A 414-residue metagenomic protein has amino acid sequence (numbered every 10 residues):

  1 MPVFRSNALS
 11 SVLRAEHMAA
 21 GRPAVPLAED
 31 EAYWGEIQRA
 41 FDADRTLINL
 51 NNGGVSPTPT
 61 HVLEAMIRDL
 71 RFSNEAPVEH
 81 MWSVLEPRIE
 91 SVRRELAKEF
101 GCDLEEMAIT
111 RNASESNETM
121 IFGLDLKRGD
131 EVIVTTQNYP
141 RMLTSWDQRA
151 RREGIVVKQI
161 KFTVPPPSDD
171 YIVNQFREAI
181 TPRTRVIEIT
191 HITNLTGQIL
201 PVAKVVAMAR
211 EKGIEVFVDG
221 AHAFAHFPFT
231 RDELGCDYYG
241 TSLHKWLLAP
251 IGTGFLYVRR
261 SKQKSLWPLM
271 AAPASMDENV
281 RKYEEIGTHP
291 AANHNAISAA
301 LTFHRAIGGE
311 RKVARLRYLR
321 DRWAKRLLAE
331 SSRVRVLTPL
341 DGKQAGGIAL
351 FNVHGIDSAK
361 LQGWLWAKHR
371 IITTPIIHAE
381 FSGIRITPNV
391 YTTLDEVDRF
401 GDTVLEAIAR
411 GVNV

Functional and structural regions predicted by a protein language model:
P2-V414: Pyridoxal 5′-phosphate
